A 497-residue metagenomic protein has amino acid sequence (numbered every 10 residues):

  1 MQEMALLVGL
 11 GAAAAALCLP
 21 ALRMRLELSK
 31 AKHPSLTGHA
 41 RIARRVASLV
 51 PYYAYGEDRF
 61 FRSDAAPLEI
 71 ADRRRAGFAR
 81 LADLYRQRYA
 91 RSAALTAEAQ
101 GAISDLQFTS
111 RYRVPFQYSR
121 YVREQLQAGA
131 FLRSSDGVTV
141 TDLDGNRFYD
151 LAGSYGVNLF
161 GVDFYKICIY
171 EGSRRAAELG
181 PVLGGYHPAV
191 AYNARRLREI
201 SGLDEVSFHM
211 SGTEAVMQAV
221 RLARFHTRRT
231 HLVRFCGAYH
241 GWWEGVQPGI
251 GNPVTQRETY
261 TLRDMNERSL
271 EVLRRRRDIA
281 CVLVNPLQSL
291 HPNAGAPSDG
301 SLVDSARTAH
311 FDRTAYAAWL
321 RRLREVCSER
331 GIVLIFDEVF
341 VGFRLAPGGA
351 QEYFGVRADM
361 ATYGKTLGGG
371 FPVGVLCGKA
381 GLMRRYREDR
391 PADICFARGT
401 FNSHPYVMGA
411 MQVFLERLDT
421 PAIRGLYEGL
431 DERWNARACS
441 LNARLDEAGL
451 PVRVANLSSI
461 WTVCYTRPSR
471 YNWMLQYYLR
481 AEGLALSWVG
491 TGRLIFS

Functional and structural regions predicted by a protein language model:
Q2-S201, A309: N-terminal glycine-rich, Lys/His-bearing helix-loop that initiates the first secondary-structure elements of many
A13-R23, S35-D64, E69, N158-I167 (+4 more regions): PLP-dependent aspartate aminotransferase-fold enzymes
K32, V373-G399, G409-T420: Conserved core segment of the aminotransferase class I/II
A130-L132, D431-Y478: Conserved PLP-binding catalytic core of the aspartate aminotransferase-like
S301-A346: Catalytic PLP-binding core of fold-type I/II PLP enzymes
F354-Y386, S403-M408: Active-site PLP attachment segment
T400-F401, C464-P468, A485-S497: Conserved PLP-binding active-site segment of the aspartate aminotransferase-like
F414-C439: Structural signature of PLP-dependent enzymes
